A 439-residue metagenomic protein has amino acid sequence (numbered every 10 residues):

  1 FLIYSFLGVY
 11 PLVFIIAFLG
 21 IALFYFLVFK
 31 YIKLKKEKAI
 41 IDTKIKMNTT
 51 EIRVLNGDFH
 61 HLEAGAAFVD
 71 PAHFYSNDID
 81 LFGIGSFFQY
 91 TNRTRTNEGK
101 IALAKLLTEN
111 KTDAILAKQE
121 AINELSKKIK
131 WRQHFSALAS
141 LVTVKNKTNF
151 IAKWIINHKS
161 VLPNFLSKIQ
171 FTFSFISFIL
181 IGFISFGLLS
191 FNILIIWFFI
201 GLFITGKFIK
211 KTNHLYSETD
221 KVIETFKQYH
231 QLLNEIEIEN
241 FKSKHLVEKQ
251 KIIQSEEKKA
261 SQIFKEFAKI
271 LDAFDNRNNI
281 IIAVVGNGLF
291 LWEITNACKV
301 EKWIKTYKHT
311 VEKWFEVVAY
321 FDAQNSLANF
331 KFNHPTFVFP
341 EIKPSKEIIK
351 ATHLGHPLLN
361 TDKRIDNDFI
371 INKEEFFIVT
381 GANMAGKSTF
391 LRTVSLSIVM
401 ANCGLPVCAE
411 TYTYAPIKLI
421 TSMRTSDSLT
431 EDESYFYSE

Functional and structural regions predicted by a protein language model:
F1-A382, T389-L419: Alpha-helical coupling/stalk and coiled-coil linker elements that connect catalytic or binding modules and transmit
D362, S438-E439: A general structural motif
A385-S388, E439: N-terminal hydrophobic targeting segments
I420-Y437: Flexible beta-alpha connector loops of hexameric P-loop NTPases
